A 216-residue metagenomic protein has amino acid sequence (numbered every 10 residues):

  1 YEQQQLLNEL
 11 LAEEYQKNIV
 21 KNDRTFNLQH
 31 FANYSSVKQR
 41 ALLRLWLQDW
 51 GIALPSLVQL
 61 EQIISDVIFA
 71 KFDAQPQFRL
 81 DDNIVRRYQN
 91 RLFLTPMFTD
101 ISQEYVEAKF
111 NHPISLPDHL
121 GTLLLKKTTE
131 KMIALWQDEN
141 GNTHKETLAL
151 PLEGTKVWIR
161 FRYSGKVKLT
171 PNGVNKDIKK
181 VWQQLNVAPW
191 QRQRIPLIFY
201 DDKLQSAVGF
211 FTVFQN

Functional and structural regions predicted by a protein language model:
Y1-N216: AMP-forming adenylation/ATP pyrophosphatase catalytic core
